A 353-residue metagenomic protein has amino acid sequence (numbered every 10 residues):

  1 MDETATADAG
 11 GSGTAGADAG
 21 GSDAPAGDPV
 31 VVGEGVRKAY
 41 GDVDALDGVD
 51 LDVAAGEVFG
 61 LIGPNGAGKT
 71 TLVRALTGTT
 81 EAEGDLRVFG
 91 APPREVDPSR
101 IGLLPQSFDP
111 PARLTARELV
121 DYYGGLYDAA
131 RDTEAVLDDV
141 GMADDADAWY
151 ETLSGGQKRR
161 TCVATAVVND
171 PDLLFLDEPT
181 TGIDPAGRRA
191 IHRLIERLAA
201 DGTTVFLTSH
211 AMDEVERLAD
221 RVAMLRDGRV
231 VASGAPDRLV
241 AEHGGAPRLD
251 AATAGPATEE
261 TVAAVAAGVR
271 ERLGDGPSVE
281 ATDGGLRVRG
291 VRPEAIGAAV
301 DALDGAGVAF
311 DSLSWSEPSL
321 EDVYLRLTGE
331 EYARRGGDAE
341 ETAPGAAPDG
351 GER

Functional and structural regions predicted by a protein language model:
P64-G68: Walker A (P-loop) phosphate-binding loop of ABC-type ATPase nucleotide-binding domains
A82-D97: Conserved ABC transporter NBD signature motif
D121, G125-D145: Conserved ABC ATPase "signature" region
V163, I183: Hydrophobic anchor residue at the start of the ABC signature
V167-V168: ABC ATPase C-loop
L174-E178: Catalytic Walker B motif of ABC-type/P-loop ATPase nucleotide-binding domains
H192, E196-R287: ABC transporter nucleotide-binding domain
